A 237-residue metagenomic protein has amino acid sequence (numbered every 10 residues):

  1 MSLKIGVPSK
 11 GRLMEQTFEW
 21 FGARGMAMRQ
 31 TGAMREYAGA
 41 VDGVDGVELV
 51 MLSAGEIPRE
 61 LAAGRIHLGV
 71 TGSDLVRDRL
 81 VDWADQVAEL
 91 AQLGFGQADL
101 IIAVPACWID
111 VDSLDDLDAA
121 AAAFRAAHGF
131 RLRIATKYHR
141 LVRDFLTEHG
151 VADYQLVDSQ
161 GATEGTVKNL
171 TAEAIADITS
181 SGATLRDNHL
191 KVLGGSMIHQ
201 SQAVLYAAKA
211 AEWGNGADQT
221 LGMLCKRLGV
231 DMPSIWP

Functional and structural regions predicted by a protein language model:
M1-P237: Domain-level signature for soluble enzymes in the chorismate/prephenate branch of the shikimate pathway
